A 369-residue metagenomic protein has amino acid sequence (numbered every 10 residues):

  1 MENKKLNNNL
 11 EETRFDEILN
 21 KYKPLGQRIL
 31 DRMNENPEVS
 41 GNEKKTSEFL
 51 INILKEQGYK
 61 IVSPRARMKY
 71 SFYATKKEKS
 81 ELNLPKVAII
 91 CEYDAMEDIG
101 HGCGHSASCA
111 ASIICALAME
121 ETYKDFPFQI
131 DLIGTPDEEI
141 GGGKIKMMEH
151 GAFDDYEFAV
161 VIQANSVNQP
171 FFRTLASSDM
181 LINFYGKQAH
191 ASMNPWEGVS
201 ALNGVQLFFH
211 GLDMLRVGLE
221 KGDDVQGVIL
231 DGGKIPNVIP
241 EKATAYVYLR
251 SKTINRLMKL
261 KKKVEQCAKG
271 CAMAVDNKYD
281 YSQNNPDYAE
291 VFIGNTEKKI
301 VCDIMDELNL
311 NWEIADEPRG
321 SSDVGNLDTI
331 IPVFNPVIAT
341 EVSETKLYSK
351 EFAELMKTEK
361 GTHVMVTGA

Functional and structural regions predicted by a protein language model:
N3-F128: Acidic/His- and Gly-rich active-site-bordering loop/insert found across diverse amide/peptide-bond hydrolases
M33, A74, I89, H105 (+7 more regions): Divalent metal-coordination and catalytic microenvironments
I90-E92, I133-T135, V160-Q163, N183-Y185 (+1 more regions): Short beta-strand segments
A95-G104, A189-P195, G233, K357-G361: A short glycine/serine-rich beta->alpha loop
A110-A118, N203-L207, T367: Short amphipathic alpha-helical face segments that pack within enzyme cores and frequently flank/anchor catalytic
I113-T174: Acidic/histidine-rich catalytic neighborhood of metal-dependent amide-processing enzymes
D155-K299, D303-M305, E317-G325: Midchain, well-structured core segments that form catalytic/ion-binding scaffolds
E313-A369: Zn-dependent metallopeptidase/amidohydrolase metal-coordination segment
